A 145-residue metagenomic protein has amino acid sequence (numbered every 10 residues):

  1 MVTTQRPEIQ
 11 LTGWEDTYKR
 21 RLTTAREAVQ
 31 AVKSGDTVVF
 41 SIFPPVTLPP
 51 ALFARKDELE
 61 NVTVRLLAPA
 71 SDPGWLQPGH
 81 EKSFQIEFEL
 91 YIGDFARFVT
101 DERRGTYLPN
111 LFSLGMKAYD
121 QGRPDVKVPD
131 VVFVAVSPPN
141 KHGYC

Functional and structural regions predicted by a protein language model:
M1-C145: Conserved alpha/beta enzyme-core scaffold
